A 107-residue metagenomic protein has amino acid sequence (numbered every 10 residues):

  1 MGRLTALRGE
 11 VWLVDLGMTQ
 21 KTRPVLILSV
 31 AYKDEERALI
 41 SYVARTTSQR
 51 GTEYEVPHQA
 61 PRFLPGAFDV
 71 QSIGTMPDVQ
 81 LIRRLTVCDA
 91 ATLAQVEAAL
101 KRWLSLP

Functional and structural regions predicted by a protein language model:
M1-P107: Conserved functional hotspots at enzyme active or ligand-binding sites that engage polyanionic ligands
